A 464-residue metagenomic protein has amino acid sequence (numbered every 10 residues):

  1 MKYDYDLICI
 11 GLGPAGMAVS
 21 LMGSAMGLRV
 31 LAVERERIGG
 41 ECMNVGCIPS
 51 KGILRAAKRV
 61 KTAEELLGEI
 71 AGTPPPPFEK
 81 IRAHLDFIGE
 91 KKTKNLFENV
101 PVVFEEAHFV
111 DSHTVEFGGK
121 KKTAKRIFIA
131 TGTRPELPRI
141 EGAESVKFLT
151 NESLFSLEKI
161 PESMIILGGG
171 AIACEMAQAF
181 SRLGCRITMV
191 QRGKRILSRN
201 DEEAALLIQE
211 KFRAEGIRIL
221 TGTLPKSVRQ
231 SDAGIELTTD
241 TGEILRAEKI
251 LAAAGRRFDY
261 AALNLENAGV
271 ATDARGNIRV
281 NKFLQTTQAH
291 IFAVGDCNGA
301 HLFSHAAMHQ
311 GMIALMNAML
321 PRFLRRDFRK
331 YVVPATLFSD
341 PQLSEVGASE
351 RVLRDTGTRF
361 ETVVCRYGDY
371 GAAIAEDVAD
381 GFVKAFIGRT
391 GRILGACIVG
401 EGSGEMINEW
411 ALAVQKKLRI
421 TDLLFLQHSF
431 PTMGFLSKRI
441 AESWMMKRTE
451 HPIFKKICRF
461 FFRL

Functional and structural regions predicted by a protein language model:
K2-Y5, P14, L21-L28, V33-I160 (+7 more regions): Glycine-rich flavin
I8-E36, I48, G52-R59, S339-S349 (+1 more regions): Flexible, glycine-rich terminal cap/loop adjacent to redox cofactors in electron-transfer oxidoreductases
G16, G170-A173, A307: Catalytic nucleophile loop
A18, A124, L137-R139, E175 (+5 more regions): Glycine/Thr-rich phosphate-binding loops of Rossmann-like dinucleotide-binding domains
C47, T131-V190, R218, E266-A268 (+1 more regions): Glycine-rich dinucleotide-binding loop and its adjacent helix/turn
P101-F104, H108-E116, G184-K282, D355 (+1 more regions): A Rossmann-like FAD-binding core segment of flavoenzymes
E144-P161, I244-R322, E409, L424: FAD-site-proximal beta/loop scaffold in flavoenzymes
